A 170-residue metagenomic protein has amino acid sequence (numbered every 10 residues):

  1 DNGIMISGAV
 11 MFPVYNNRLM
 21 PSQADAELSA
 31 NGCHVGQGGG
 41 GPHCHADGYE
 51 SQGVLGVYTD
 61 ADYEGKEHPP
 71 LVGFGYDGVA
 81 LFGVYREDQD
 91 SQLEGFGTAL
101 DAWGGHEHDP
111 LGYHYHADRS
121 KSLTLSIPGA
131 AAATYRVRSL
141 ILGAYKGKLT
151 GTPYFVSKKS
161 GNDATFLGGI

Functional and structural regions predicted by a protein language model:
D1-P42, A46-I170: A motif-centric signal for short, conserved binding hotspots located in accessible loops or intrinsically disordered
